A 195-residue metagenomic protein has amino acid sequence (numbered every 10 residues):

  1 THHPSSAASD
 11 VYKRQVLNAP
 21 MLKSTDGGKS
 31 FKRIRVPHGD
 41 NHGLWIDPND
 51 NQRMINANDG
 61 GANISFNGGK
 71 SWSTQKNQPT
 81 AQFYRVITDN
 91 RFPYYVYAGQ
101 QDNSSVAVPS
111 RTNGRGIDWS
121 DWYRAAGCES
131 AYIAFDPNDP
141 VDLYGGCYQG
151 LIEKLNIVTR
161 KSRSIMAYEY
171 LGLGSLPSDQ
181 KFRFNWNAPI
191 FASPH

Functional and structural regions predicted by a protein language model:
T1-A8, Y12: Single conserved hydrophobic/aromatic residue that forms the stacking wall/gate of nucleotide- or nucleobase-binding
S5, S24-T25, S65-F66, V108 (+1 more regions): Conserved Ser/Thr-centered positions that define the repeating blades of beta-propeller domains
D10, N51-Q52, P93-Y94, P140-V141: Short coil/turn segments that connect the beta-strands within blades of beta-propeller domains
K32-R35, T74-K76, I117-S120, S162-Y170: Beta-propeller fold detector
W45, I87, A126, A134-D136 (+1 more regions): Conserved beta-strand position repeated across blades of beta-propeller domains
P109-R115, N156-R163: Short loop/turn segments immediately following beta-strands, especially the blade-tip and inter-blade linker loops
S130, S178-F191: Signature of short aromatic-glycine-proline-rich micro-motifs recurring in repeat-based ectodomains
I165-F182: Surface-exposed loop and turn segments in beta-propeller and other repeat-based domains that flank or scaffold
